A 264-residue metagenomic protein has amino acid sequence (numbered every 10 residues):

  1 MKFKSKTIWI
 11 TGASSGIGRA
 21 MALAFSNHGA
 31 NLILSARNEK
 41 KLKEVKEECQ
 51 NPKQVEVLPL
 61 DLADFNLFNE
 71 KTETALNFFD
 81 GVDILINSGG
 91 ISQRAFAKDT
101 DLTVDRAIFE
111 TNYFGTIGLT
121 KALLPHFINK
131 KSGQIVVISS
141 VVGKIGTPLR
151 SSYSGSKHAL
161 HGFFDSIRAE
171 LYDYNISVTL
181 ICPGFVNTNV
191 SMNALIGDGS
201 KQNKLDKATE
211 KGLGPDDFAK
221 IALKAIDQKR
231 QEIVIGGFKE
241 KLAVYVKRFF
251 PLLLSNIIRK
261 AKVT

Functional and structural regions predicted by a protein language model:
G12-S15: Conserved glycine-rich cofactor-binding loop
H28-V45: Conserved glycine-rich Rossmann-like NAD(P)H-binding loop of the short-chain dehydrogenase/reductase
P59-E70, L102: The beta1-alpha1 cofactor-binding region of Rossmann-like NAD(H)/NADP(H)-dependent oxidoreductases
F96-A97, D101-F109: Substrate-binding pocket helix/loop in short-chain dehydrogenase/reductase
T120, S156: Active-site helix of classical SDR
S140: Residue(s) in the substrate-gating loop at a strand-loop-helix junction that position the organic substrate next
D173-F238: SDR active-site lid
